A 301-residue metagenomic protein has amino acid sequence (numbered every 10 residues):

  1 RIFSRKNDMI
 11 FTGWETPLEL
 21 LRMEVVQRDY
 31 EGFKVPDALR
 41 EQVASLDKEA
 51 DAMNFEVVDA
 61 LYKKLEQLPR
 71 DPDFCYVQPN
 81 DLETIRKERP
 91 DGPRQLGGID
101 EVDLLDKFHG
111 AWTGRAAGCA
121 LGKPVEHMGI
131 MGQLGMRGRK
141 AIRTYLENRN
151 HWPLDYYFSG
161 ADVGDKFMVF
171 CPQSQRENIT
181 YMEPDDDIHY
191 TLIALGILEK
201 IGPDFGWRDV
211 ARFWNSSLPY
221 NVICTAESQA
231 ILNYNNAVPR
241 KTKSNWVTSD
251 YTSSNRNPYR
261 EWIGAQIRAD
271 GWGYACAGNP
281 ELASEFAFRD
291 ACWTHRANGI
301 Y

Functional and structural regions predicted by a protein language model:
R1-Y301: Structured, active/binding-site neighborhoods that engage oxygen-rich ligands
